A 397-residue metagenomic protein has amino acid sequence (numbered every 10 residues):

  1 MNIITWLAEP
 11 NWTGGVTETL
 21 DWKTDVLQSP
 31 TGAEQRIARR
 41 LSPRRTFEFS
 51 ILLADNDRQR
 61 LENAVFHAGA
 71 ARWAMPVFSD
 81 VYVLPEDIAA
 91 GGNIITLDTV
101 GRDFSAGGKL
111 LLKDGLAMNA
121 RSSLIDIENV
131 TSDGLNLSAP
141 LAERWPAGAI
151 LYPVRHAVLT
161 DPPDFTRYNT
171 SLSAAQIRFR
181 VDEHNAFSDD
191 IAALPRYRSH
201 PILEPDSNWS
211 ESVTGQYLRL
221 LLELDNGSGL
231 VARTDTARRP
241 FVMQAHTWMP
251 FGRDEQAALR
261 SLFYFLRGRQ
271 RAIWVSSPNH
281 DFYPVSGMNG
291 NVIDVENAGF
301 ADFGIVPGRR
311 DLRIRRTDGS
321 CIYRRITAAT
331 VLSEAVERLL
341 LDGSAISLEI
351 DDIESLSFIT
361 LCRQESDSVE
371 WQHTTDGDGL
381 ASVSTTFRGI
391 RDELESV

Functional and structural regions predicted by a protein language model:
M1-D21, D182-T214: Polar/acidic, low-complexity leader/linker segments enriched in S/T/G and N/D
W6-A70, V77, V242-W248: N-terminal low-complexity, intrinsically disordered "leader/linker" segments enriched in small/polar and basic residues
V26-A33, A157-D161, L221-A232: Short linear interaction motifs
R36-D55, F165-F187, R233-G252, W371-V397: Oligomerization/assembly interface segments of phage tail-like spikes and tubes
L52-E143, S188-D190, R196-W209, R253-G343 (+1 more regions): Autoprocessing Asn-cyclization modules and mimics
S132-V158, D164-N185, S333-I359, S384-E393: Short solvent-exposed strand/turn elements
S199-G252: Conserved small-residue-rich
A232, G287-N291, N297-G299, E349-G377 (+1 more regions): Low-complexity, acidic Ser/Thr/Pro-rich "mucin-like" tracts of secreted and single-pass surface proteins
